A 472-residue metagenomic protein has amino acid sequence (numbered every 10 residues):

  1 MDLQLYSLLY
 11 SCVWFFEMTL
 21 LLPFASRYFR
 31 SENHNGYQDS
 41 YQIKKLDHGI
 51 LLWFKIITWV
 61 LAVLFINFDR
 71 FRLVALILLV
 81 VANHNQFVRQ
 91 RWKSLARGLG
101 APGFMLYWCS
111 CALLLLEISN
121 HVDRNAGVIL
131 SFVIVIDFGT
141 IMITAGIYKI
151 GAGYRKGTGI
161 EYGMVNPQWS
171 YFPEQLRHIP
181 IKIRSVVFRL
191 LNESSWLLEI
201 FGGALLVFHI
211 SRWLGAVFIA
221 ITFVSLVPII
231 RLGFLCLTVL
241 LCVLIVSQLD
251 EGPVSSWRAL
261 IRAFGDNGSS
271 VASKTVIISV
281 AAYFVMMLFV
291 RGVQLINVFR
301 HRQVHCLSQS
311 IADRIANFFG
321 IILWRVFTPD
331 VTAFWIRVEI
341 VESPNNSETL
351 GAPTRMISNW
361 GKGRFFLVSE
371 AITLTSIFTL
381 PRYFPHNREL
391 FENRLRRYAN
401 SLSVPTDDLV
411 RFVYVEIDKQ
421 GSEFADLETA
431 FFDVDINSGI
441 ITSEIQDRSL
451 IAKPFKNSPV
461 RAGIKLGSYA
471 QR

Functional and structural regions predicted by a protein language model:
M1-R472: Alpha-helical membrane-anchoring segments
